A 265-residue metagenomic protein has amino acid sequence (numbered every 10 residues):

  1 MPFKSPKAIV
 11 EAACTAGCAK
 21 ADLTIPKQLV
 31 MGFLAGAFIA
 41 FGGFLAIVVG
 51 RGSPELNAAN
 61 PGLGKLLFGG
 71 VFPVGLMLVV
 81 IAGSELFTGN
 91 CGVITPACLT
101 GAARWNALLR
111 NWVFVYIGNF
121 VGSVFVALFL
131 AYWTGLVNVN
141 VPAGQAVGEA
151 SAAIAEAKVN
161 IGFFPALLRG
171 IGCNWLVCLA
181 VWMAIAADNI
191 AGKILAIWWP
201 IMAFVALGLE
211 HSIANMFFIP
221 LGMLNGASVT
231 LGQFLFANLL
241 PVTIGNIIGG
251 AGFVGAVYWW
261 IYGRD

Functional and structural regions predicted by a protein language model:
M1-D265: Alpha-helical transmembrane segments and their helix-helix packing motifs
